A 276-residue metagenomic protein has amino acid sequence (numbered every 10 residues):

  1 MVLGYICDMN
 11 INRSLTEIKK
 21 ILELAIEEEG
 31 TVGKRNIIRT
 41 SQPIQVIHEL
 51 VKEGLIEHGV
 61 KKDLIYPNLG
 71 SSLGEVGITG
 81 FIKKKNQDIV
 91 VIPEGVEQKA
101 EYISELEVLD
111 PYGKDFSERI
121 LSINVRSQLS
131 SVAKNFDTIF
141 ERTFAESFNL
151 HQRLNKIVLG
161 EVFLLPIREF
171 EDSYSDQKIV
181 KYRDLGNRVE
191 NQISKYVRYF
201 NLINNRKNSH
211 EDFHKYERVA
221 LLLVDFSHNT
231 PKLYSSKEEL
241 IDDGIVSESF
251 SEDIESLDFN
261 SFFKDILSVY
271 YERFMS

Functional and structural regions predicted by a protein language model:
G4-S41, I47-L64, G74-V76, I167-S276: C-terminal tail/extension regions appended to the core domain(s) of diverse proteins
R13-E17, K114-S122: Short coil-to-beta-strand
Y66-F116: Active-site metal-binding core of divalent-cation-utilizing nuclease and nuclease-like domains
I89-V91, R119-S127, T143: Conserved catalytic cores of phosphodiester-cleaving nucleases, focusing on short active-site segments
S122, G160-F163, L221: Structural beta-sheet core signal
R126-T138: Surface-exposed cleft-lining segments at the edges of enzyme active sites
T138-R153, R206: Short, charged, amphipathic alpha-helix that recurs within catalytic cores of restriction-modification and other
Q152-S173: Nucleic-acid nuclease catalytic cores
